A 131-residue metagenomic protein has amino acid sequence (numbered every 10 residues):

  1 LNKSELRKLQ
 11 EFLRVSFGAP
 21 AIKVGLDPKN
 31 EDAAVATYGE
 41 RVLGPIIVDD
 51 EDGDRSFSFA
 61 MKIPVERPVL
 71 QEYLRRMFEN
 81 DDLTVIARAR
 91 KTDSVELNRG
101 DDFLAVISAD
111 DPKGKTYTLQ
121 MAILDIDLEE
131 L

Functional and structural regions predicted by a protein language model:
L1-L131: Terminal leader/tail segments of proteins
